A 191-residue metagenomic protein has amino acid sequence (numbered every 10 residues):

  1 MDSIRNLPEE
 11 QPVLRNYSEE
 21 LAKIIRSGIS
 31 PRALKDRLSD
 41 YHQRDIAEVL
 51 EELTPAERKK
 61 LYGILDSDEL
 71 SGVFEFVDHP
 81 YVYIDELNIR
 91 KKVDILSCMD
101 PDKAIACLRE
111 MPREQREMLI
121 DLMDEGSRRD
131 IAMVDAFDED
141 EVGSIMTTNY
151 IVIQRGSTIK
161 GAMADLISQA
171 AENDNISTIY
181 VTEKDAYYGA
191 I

Functional and structural regions predicted by a protein language model:
M1-I191: Hydrophobic packing positions in regular secondary-structure scaffolds
